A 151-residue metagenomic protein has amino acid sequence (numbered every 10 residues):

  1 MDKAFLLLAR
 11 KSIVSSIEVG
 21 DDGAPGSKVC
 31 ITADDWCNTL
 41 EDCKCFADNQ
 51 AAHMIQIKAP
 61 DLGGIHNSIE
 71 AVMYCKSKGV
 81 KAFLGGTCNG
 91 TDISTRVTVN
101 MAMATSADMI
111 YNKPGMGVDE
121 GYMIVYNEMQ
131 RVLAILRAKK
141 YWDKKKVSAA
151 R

Functional and structural regions predicted by a protein language model:
M1-A104, D108-R131: Catalytic core of soluble alpha/beta enzymes
G121-R151: Structural signal for terminal/edge beta-strands and the immediately following C-terminal loop/tail that closes
